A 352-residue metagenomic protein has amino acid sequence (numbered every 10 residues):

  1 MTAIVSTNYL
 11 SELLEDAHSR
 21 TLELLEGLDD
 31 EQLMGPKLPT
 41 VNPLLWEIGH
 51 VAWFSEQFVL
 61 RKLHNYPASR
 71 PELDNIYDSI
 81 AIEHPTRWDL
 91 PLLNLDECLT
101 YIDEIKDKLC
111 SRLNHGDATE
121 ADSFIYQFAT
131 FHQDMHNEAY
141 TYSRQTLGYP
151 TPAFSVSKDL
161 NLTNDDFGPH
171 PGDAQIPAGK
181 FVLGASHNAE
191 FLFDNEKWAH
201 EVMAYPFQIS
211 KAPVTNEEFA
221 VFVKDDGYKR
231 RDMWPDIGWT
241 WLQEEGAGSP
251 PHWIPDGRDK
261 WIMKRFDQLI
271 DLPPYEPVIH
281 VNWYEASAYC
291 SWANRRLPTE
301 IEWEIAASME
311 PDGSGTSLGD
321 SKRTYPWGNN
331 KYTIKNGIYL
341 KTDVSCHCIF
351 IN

Functional and structural regions predicted by a protein language model:
T2, H84-L92, H115-T119, K197-M203 (+2 more regions): Short glycine/proline-rich turn/loop motifs
T2-L33: N-terminal regions that are enriched for targeting/export leaders and immediately downstream pro/stem segments
I4-L10, D89-D96, S123-Y126, Y205-Q208 (+1 more regions): Active-site rim elements
S11, E31-A81, N114-L162, D166 (+5 more regions): Short, contiguous alpha-helical
E15, G49, T100-D103, D107 (+1 more regions): Generic structural signal for well-ordered, non-transmembrane alpha-helical segments in soluble/cytosolic regions
S55, V59, L63, S69 (+1 more regions): Carboxylate/His-rich catalytic cores and anion/metal-binding grooves
E97-A118: Mature extracytoplasmic enzyme cores
A129, Q133-M135, T146-N164, P169-L192 (+2 more regions): Functional-site microenvironments in short loops/helix caps that host divalent-cation chemistry
